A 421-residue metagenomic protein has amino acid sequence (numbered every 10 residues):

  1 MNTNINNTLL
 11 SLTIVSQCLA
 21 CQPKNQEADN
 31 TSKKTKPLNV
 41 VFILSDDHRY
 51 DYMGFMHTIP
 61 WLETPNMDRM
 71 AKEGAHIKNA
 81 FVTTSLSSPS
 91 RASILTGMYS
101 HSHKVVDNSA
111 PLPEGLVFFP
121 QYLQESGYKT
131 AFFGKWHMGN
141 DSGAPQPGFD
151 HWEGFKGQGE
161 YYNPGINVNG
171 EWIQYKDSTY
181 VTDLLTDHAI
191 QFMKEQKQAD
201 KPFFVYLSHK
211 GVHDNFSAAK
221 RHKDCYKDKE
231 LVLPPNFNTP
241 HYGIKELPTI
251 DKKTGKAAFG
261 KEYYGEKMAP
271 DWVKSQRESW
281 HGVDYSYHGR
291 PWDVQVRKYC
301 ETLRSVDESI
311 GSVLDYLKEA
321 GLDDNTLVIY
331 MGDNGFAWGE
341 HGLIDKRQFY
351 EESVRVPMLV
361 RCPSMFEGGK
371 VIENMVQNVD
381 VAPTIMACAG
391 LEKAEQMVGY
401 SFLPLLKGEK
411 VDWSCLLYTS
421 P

Functional and structural regions predicted by a protein language model:
T3-L9, I14, L19-S420: Formylglycine-dependent sulfatase
